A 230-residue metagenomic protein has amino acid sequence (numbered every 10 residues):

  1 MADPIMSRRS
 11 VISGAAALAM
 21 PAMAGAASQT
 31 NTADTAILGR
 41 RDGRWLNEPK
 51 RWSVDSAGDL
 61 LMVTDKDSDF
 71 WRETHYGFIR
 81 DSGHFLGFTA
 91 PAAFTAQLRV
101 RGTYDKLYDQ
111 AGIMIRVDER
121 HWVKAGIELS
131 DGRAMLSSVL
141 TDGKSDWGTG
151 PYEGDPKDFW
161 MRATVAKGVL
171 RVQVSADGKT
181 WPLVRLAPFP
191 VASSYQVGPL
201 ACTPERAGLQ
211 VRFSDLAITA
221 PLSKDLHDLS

Functional and structural regions predicted by a protein language model:
M1-A2, R206: Short, flexible active-site loop motifs that bind/organize anionic cofactors or intermediates
D3-P4, S10-S28: N-terminal export signals
R8, G14-A15, G126, P221: Compositionally biased, intrinsically disordered low-complexity segments
Q29-S230: Extracellular glycan-recognition regions
